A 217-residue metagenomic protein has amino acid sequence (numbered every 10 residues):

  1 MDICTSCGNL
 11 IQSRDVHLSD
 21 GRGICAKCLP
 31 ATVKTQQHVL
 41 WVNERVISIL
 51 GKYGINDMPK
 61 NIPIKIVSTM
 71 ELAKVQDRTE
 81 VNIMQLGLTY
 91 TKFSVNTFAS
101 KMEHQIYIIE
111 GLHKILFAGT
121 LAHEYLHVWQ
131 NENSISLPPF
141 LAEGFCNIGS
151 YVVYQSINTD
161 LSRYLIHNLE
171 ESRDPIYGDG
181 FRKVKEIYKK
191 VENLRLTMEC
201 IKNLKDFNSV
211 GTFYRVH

Functional and structural regions predicted by a protein language model:
M1-K92: A metal-dependent hydrolase signature that marks the N-terminal structural subdomain at the beginning of catalytic folds
D2-N9, S13-V16, I55, E171-H217: Pan-zinc metallopeptidase signature
A31-H38, Y107-G111, I135-S136: Second-shell loop/turn segments in exported
V39-V42, A118, A122, P138 (+2 more regions): Hydrophobic (often cysteine-bearing) scaffold residues that line and stabilize catalytic clefts of nucleotide/cofactor
L50, G119-N133, E143-N147: Active-site recognition of the HExxH zinc-binding catalytic motif
G51, I55, Q130-N131, Y151-Q155 (+1 more regions): Sec-exported extracytoplasmic/periplasmic mature domains
R78-A118, Y125-E132: Active-site scaffold of zinc-dependent metalloenzymes
E132-Y177: Post-HExxH zinc-binding segment in Zn-dependent metallohydrolases
